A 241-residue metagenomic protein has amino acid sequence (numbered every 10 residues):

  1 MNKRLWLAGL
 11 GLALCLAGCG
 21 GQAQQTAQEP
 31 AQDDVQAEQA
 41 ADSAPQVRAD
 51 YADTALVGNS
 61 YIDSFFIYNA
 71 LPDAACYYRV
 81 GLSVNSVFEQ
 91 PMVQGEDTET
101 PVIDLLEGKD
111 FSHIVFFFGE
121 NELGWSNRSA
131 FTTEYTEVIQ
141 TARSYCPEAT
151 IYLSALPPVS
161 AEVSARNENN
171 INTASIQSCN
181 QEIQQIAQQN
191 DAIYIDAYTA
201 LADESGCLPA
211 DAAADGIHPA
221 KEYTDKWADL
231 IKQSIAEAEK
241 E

Functional and structural regions predicted by a protein language model:
M1-L5, G9: Positively charged n-region of N-terminal signal peptides that target proteins for export
C15-G18: C-terminal motif of bacterial Sec signal peptides marking the signal peptidase cleavage site
G20-T26, P30-D34, A228-E241: Conserved catalytic region of serine esterases and O-acyltransferases that act on ester linkages in lipids
G21-D53, F66: N-terminal, intrinsically disordered, polar/charged segments of Gram-positive cell-envelope systems that serve as
A44-E134: Conserved SGNH/GDSL esterase-like catalytic core that processes O-acyl groups on lipids and polysaccharides
Y135-I139, N180: Generic structural signal for well-ordered alpha-helices, preferentially at hydrophobic/aromatic core positions
C146-T150: A short helix->loop->beta-strand "cap" motif at the edges of active sites that frequently abuts
V159-E241: Catalytic His-Asp segment of secreted/periplasmic serine-dependent ester chemistry enzymes
